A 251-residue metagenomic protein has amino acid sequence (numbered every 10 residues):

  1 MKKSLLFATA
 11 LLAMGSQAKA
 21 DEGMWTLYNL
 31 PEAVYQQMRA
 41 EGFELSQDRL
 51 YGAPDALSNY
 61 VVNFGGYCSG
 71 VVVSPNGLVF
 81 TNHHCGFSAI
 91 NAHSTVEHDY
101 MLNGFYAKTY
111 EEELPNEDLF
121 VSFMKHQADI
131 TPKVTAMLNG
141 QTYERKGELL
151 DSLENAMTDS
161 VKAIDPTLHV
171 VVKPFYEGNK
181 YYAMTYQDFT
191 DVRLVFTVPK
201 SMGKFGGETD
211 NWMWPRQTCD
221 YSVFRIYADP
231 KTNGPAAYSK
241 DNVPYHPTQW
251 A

Functional and structural regions predicted by a protein language model:
K2, S16-A251: Terminal presequence/propeptide segments associated with secretion/organelle targeting and zymogen/polyprotein
S4-A13: Sec-dependent N-terminal signal peptides
